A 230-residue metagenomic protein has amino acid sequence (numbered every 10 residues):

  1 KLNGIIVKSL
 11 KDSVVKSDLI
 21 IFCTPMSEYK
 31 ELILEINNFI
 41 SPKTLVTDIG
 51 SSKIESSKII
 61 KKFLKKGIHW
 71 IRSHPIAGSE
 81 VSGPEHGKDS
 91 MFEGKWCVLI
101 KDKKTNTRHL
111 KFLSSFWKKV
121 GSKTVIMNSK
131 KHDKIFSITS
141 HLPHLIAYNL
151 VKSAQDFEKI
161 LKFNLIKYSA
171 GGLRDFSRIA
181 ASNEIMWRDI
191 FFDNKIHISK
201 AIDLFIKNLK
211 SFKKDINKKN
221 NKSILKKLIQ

Functional and structural regions predicted by a protein language model:
K1-N3: NAD(P)-binding Rossmann-fold cofactor-contacting core
I5-L10, V125-I126: Short acidic-hydrophobic, aromatic-tinged amphipathic segments that line or gate anion-handling sites
L10-I40, T44-L45: Rossmann-like NAD(P)-binding element
C23-P25, G50, K101: Glycine-rich, N-terminal phosphate-binding loop of Rossmann-like dinucleotide-binding domains
M26-Y29, S51-S52, I196: Short glycine-rich anion-binding loops that position phosphate/pyrophosphate groups of nucleotides and phosphorylated
L34-E85: Rossmann-like NAD(P)(H) cofactor-binding subdomain of soluble oxidoreductases
M91-D175: Internal alpha-helical scaffold of NAD(P)-dependent oxidoreductase catalytic cores
K162-I229: Interdomain hinge/lid region at the active-site interface of Rossmann-like NAD(P)-dependent oxidoreductases
